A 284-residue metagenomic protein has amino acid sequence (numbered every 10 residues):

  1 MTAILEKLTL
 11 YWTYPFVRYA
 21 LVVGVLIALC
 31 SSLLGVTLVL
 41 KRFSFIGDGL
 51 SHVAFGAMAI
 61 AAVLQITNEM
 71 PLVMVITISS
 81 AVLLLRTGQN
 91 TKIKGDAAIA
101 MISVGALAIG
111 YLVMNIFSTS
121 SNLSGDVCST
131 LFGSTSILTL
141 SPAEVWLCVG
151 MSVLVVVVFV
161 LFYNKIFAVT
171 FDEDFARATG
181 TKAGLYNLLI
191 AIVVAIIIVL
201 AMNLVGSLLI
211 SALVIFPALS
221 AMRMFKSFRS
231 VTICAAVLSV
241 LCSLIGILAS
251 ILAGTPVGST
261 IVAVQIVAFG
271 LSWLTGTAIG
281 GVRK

Functional and structural regions predicted by a protein language model:
M1-L29, K284: Membrane-interfacial amphipathic/re-entrant helices at transmembrane-helix boundaries
I4-L10, S103-V160: Transmembrane helix-bundle core of multi-pass membrane transporters and related energy-transducing complexes
F16-A28, T67-I78, V149, V199-L213 (+1 more regions): Structural signature of hydrophobic alpha-helical transmembrane segments
L21-V25, M70-V75, A97-M101, V145-G150 (+3 more regions): Hydrophobic alpha-helical transmembrane segments
V36-S121, A221-I233, S250-G254, T277-A278: Short loop segments and helix-boundary regions at transmembrane helix junctions of multi-pass inner-membrane proteins
L140-P217: Helix-loop-helix "hairpin" substructures at the membrane interface of multi-pass membrane proteins
N203-S259: Transmembrane alpha-helical segments in multi-pass inner-membrane proteins
T255-K284: Cytosolic-side transmembrane-helix boundaries in multi-pass membrane proteins
